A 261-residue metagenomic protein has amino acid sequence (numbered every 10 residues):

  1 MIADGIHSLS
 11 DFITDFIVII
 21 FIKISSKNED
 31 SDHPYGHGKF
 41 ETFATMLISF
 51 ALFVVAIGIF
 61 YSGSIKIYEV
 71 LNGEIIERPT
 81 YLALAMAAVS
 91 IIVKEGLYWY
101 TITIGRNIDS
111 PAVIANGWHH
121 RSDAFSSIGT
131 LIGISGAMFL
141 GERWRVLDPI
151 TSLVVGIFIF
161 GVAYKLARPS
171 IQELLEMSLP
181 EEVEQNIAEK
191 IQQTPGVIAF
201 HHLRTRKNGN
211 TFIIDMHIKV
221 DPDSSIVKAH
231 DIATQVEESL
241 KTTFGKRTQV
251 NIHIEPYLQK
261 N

Functional and structural regions predicted by a protein language model:
M1-E182: Alpha-helical transmembrane cores and adjacent cytosolic helix/loop segments of polytopic membrane transporters
H37-F40, A163-N261: Peripheral (non-transmembrane) domains and long loops of multi-pass membrane proteins
